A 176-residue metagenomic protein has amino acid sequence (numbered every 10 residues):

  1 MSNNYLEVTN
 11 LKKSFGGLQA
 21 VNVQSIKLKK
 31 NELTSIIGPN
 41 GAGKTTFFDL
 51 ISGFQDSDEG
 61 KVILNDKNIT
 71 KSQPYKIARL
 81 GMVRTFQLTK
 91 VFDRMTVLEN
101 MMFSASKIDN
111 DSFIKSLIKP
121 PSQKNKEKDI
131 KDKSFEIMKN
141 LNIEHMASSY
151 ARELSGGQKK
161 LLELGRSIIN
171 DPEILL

Functional and structural regions predicted by a protein language model:
I37-P39: The feature captures the beta-strand-to-loop junction immediately N-terminal to the Walker
S52: Helix-to-loop junction immediately C-terminal to a conserved catalytic motif
G60-N68, R79-L80: Conserved ABC transporter NBD signature motif
T70-K71, K131, I137-R152: Conserved ABC nucleotide-binding domain
M95-S106, N110-S116: Short coil-to-helix segment of the ABC ATPase nucleotide-binding domain corresponding to the Q-loop/switch region
L164: Hydrophobic anchor residue at the start of the ABC signature
